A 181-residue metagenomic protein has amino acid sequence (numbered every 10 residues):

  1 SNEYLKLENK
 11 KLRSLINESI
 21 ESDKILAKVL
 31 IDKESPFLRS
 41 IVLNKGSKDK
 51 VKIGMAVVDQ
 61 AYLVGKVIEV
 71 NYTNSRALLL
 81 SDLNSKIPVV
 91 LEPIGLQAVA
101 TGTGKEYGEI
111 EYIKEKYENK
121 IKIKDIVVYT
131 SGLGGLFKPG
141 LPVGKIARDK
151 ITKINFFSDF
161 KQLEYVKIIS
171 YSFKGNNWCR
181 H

Functional and structural regions predicted by a protein language model:
Y4, K11-H181: A secondary-structure micro-motif
